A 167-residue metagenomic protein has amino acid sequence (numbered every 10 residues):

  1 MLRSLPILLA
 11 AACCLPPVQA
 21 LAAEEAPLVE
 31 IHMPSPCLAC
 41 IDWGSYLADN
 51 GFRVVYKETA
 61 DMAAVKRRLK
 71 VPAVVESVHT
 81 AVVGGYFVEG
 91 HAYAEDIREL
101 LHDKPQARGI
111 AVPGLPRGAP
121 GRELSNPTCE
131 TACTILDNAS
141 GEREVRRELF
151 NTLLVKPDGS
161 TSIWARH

Functional and structural regions predicted by a protein language model:
S4-P16: Bacterial N-terminal signal peptides
V18-A22: Sec/Tat signal peptide C-region and signal peptidase I cleavage site
E24-Y46, N50: Local sequence-structure signature of Cys/Sec-based thiol-disulfide redox active-site neighborhoods
I31, Y56-K57: A structural preference for short, hydrophobic beta-strand core positions in alpha/beta folds
P36, W43, E58-D61, Y93-I97: Stable alpha-helical elements in mature extracytoplasmic
R53: Residue-level detector of anion-binding/catalytic polar loops
D61, L69-K70: Short, surface-exposed acidic-centric catalytic microdomains
R68, V74-H167: Thiol/selenol-based redox catalytic cores and closely related redox-interacting motifs
